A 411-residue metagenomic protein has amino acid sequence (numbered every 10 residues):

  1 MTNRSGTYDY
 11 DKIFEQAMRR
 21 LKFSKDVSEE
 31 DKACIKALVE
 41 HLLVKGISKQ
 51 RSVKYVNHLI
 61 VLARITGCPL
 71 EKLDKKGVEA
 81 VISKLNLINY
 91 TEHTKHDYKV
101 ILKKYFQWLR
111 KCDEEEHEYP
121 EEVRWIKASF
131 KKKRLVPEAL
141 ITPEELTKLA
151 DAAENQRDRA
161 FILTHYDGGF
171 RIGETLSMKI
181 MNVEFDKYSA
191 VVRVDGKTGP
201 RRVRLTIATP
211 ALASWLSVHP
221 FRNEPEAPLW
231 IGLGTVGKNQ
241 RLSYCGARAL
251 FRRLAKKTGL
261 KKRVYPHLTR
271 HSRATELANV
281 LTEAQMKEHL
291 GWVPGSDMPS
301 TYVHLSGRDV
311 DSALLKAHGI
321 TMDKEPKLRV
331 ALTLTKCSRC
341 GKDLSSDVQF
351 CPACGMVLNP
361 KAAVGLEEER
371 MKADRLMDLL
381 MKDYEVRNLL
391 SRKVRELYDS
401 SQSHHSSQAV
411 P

Functional and structural regions predicted by a protein language model:
T2-K12, Q16-R20, S312-P411: C-terminal secondary-structure termini that scaffold catalytic or DNA-interacting sites
A17-K25, K36-V136, K148-D151: N-terminal core-binding DNA-recognition domain of tyrosine recombinases/integrases
Y105-C112, D151, D186-K187, V191-Q240 (+3 more regions): Basic, alpha-helical nucleic-acid-contacting "clamp/cap" segments
C112-D113, H165-Y188, A284-E288: Short, charged phosphate-coordinating catalytic segments
P143-I172: Basic, Lys/Arg- and aromatic-enriched nucleic-acid-binding interface segment
V183-F185, K261-K262, L281-V303, V348: Short, polar N-cap/turn motifs at the start of nucleic acid-interacting alpha helices
D195-T198, L290-K324, L358-K361: Catalytic-site neighborhood detector that most strongly recognizes the C-terminal catalytic loop/helix of tyrosine
K261-V280: Short basic/aromatic active-site micro-motif
